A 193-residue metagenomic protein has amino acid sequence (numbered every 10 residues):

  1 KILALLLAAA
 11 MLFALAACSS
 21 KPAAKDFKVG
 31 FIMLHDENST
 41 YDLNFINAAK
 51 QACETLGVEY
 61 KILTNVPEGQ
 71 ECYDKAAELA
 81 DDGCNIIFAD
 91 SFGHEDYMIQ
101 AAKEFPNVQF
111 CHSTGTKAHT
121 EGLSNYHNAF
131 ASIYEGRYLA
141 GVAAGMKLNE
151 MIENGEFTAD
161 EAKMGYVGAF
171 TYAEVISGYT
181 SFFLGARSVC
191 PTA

Functional and structural regions predicted by a protein language model:
K1-F27: Short, low-complexity disordered leader/linker segments with a strong preference for bacterial N-terminal type II
K28-A52, K61-Y73, S91-H94, T171-S177: Extracytoplasmic "Venus flytrap"
F31-I32, G83-F92, Q109-S113: Periplasmic-binding protein-like
I32, F130-I133, K147, K163-V175: Short beta-strand->loop
G69-G83: Short, well-structured alpha-helical segments in soluble
K103-F130: Flexible loop/hinge segments that line or gate small-molecule binding clefts
A129-A159: Hydrophobic alpha-helical segments within soluble ligand-binding/sensing domains
A162-G168, A173-A193: Phosphate/pyrophosphate-binding betaalpha-module
